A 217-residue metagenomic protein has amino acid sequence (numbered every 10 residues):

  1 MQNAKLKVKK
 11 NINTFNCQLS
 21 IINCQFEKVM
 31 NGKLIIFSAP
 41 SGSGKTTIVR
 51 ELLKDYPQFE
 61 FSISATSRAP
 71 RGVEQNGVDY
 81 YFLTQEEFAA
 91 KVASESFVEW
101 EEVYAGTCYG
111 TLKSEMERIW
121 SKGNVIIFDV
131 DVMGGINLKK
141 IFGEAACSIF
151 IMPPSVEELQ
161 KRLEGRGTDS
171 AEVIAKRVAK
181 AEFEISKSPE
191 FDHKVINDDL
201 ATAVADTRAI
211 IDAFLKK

Functional and structural regions predicted by a protein language model:
M1-K10, T14-M30: Short, basic, low-complexity termini and linkers enriched in Ser/Thr/Gly/Pro that act as targeting/leader peptides
S38-P40: P-loop (Walker A) phosphate-binding loop of NTP-binding proteins
S43: ATP-binding Walker
T46: Walker A/P-loop
T66-I126, V132-I136: ATP-dependent small-molecule kinase phosphotransfer cores that center on conserved nucleotide phosphate-binding segments
I127-D131, F142-G165: Conserved phosphate-donor/acceptor-positioning beta-strand/loop module used by diverse small-molecule
K161-D169, F183-K217: NTP-dependent small-molecule kinase module
